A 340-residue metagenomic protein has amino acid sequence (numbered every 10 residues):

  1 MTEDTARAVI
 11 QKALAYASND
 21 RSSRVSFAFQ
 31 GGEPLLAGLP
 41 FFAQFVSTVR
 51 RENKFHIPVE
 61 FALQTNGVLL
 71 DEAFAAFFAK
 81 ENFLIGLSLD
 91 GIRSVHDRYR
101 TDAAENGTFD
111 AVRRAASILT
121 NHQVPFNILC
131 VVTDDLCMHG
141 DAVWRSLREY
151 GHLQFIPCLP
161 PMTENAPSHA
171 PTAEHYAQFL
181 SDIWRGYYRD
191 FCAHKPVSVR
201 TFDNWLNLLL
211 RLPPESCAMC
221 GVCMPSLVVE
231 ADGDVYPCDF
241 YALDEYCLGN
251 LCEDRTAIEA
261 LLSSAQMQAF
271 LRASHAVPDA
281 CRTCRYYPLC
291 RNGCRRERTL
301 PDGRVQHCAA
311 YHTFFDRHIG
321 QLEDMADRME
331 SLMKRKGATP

Functional and structural regions predicted by a protein language model:
E3-A28, A37-C158: Radical SAM/AdoMet-radical enzyme domain recognition
G32: Active-site neighborhood of divalent metal-dependent phosphoester/pyrophosphate hydrolases
R98-D110, S117-C223, V228, D232 (+1 more regions): Radical SAM enzyme [4Fe-4S]-AdoMet core and its adjacent flexible, acidic and glycine-rich loops/tails across
A242-P340: Flexible mid-to-C-terminal extensions adjoining Fe-S/redox cofactors in radical SAM and related proteins
